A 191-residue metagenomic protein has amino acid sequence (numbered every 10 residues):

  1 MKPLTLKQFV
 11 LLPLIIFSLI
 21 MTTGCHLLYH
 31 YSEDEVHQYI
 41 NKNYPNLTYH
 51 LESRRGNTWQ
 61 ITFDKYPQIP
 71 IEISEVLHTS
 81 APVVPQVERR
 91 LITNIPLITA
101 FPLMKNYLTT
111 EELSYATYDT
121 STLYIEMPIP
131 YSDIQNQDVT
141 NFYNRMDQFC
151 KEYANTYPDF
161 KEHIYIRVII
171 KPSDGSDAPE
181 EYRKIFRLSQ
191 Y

Functional and structural regions predicted by a protein language model:
M1-T23: Sec-dependent bacterial lipoprotein signal peptides
C25-H50, P96-K105, F149-A154: Short, non-transmembrane alpha-helical segments in secretory-pathway proteins
L47-E75: Exposed beta-strand-loop-beta-strand "reactive/processing" segments of non-cytosolic proteins
F63-K65, T79, P172: Acidic surface patches and DE-rich sequence motifs
I69-I92, I185-L188: A short, surface-exposed beta-strand/turn
E88-Y191: Extracytoplasmic electrostatic interaction patches
